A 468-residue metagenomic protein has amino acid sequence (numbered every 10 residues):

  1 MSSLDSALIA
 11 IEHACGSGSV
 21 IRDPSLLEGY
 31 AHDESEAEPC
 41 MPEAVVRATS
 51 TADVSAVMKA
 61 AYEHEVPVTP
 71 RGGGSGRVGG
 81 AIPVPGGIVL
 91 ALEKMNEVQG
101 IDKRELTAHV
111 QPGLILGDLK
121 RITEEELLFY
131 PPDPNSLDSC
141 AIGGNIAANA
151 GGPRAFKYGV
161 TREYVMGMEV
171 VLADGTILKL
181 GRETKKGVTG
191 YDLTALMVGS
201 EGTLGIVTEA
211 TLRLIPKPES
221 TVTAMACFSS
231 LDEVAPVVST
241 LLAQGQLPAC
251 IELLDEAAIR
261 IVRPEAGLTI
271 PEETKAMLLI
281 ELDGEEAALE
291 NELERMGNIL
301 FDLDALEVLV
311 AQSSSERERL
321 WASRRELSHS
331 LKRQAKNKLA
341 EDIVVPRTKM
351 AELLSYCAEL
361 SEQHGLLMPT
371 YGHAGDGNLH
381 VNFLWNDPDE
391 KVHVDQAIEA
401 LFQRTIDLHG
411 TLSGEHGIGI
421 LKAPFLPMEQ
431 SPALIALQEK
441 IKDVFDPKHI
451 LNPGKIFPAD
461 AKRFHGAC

Functional and structural regions predicted by a protein language model:
M1-C468: Noncatalytic alpha-helical scaffold of FAD-dependent oxidoreductases
